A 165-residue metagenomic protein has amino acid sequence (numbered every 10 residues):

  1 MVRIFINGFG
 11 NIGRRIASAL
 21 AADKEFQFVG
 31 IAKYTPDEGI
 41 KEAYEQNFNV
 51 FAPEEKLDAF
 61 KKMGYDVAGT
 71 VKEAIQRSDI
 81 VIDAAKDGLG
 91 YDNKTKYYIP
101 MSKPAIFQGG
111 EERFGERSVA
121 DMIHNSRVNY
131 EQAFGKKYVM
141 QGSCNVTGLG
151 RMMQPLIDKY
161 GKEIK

Functional and structural regions predicted by a protein language model:
V2-K165: N-terminal Rossmann-like NAD(P) cofactor-binding subdomain of oxidoreductases, focused on the glycine-rich
